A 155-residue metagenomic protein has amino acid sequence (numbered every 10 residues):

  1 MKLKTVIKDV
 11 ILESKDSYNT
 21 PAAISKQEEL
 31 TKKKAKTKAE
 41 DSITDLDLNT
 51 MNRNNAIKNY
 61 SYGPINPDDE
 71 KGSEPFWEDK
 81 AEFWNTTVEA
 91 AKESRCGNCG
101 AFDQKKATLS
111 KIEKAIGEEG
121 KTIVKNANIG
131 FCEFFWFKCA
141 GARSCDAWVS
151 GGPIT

Functional and structural regions predicted by a protein language model:
M1-Y18, K32-K34: Short, intrinsically disordered N-terminal pre-domain segments
Y18-T155: Cysteine-centered metal-binding/redox modules
